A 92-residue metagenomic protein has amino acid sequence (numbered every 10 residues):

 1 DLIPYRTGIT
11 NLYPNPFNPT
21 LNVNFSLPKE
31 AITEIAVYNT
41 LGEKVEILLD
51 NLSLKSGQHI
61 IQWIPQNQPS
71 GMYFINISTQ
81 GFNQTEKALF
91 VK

Functional and structural regions predicted by a protein language model:
D1-Y38, I47, H59-Q66, T79: Glycine-centered coil/turn sites that cap beta-strands in beta-rich domains
V45-E46, Q84: Generic structural signal for well-ordered beta-strand positions
E46-L54: Solvent-exposed serine/threonine-rich low-complexity stretches and specific carbohydrate-binding patches
L54-K55, N83: Generic secondary-structure boundary signal with a strong preference for alpha-helix termini
Q62, Q66-K92: C-terminal tail/sorting-segment detector
